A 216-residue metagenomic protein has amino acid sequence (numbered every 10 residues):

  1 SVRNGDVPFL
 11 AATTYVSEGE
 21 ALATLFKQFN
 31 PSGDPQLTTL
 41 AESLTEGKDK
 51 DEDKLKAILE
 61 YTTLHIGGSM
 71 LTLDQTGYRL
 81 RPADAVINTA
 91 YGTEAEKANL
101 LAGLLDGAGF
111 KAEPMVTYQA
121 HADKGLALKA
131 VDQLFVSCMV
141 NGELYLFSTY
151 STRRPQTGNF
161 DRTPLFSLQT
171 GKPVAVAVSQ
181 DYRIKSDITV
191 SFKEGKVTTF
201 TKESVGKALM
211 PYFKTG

Functional and structural regions predicted by a protein language model:
S1-T76, V197-G216: Secretory-pathway-linked proteins and extracytosolic
Y15, A21-L25, T93-L104: Short amphipathic alpha-helical face segments that pack within enzyme cores and frequently flank/anchor catalytic
D34, D51, L55, I87 (+5 more regions): Active-site-proximal structural scaffolding
T38-T39, D74-D84, Y118-A120: Short, conserved phosphate-binding/catalytic loop or strand-edge motifs used in phosphoryl-/nucleotidyl-transfer
A41-D49, A83-G92: Second-shell loop/turn segments in exported
I58-T62, E94, L105: Conserved hydrophobic/aromatic pocket- or pore-lining residues that grip, position, or stack substrates in active sites
A95-S179, K185-D187: Hydrophobic/aromatic-rich core segments of domains that either
F166-G216: Long hydrophobic segments that form regular secondary structure
